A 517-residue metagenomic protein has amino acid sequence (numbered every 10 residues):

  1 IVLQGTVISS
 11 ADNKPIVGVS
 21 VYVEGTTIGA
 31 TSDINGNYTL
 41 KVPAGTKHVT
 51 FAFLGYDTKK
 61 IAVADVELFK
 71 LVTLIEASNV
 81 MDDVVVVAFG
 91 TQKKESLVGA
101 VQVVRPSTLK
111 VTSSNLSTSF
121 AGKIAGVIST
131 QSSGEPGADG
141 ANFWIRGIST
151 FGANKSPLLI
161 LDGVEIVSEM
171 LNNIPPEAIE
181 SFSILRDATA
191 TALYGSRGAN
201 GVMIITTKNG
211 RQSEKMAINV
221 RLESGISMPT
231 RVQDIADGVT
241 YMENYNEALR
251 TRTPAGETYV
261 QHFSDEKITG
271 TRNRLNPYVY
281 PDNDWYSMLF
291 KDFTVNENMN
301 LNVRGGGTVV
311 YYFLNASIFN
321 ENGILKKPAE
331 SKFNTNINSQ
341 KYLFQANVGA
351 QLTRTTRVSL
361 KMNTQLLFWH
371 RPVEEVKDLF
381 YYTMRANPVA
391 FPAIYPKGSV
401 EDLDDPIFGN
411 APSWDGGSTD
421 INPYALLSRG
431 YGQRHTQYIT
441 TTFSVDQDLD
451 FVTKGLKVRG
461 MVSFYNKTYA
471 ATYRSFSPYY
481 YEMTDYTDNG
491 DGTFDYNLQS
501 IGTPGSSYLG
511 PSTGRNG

Functional and structural regions predicted by a protein language model:
I1-Q345, R357-S359: Short, small/polar-rich motifs associated with maturation and membrane association, primarily at protein termini
G45, D448-D450: Short, surface-exposed loop/turn segments at beta-strand-coil junctions that are enriched for proline with nearby
R221-G225, S317-F319, N363-Q365, D446 (+1 more regions): Outer-membrane beta-barrel pore domains and translocons
P229-R231, Y278-S317, E321-I324, T335-T419 (+2 more regions): Flexible loop and strand-edge segments within Gram-negative outer membrane beta-barrel domains
R231, I235-Y286, A386-A425, R474-S477 (+1 more regions): Flexible glycine-rich, low-complexity coil/linker segments exposed to the extracellular/periplasmic environment
Y286-L289, A329-N334, N347, L426-G432 (+2 more regions): Extracellular loop and loop/strand-boundary signature of outer-membrane beta-barrel proteins
F319-K341, V373, R434-T440, F451-G517: Small-side-chain secondary-structure face that scaffolds active or pore-lining regions
D420-Y424, G432, Y438-T440: Conserved nucleotide-sugar donor-binding subdomain of glycosyltransferases
